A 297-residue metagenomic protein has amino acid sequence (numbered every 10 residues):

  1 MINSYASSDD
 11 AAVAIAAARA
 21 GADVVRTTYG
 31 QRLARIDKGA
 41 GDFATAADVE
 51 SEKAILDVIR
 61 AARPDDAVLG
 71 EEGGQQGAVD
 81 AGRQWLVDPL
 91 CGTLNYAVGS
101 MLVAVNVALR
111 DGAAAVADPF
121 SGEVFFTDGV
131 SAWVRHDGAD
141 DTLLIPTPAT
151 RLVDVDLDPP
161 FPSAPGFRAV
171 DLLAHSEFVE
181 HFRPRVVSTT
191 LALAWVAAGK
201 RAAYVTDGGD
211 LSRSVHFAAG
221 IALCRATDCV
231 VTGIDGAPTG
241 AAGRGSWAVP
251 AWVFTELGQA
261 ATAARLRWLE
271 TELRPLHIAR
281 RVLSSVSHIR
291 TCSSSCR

Functional and structural regions predicted by a protein language model:
M1-L90, H277-V282: N-terminal subdomain of lithium-sensitive/metallo-dependent phosphomonoesterases centered on the IMPase/IPPase/PAP
V25, D48, I59, T93 (+4 more regions): Residue-level signal for inorganic ion chemistry
I55, H288-T291, R297: Low-complexity, intrinsically disordered segments with a bias for serine/threonine
E71, A117, D207: Conserved residues at the C-terminal ends of beta-strands
V79-W133: DPxDG-like acidic metal-binding loop motif
R135-D137: A structural micro-motif at secondary-structure boundaries
P146-V286, C296: An extended, acidic
